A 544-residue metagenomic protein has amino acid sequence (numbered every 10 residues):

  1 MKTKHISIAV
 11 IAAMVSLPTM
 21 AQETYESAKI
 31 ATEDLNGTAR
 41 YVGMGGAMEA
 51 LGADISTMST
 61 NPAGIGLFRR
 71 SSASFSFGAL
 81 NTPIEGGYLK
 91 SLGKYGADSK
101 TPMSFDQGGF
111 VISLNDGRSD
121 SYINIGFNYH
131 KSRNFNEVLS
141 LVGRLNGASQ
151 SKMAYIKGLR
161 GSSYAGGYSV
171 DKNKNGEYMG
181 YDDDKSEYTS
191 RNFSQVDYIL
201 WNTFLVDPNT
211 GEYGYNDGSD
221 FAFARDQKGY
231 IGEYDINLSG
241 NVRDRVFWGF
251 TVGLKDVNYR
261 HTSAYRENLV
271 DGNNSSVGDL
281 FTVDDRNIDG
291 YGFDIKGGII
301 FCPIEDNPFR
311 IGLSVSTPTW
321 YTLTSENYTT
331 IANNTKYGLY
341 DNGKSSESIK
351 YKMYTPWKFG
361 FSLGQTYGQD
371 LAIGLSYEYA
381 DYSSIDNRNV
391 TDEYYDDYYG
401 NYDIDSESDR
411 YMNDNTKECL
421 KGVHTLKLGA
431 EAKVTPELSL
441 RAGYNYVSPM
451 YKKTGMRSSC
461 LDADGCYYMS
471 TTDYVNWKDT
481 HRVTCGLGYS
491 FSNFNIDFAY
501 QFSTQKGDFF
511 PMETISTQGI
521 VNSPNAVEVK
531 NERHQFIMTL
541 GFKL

Functional and structural regions predicted by a protein language model:
M1-S7: Bacterial N-terminal signal peptides that target proteins for export
V10: Glycine/Thr-rich phosphate-binding loops that ligate phosphate moieties of nucleotide and other phosphorylated ligands
S16-P18: N-terminal signal peptide c-region/cleavage motif recognized by signal peptidases
Q22-N36, Y41, S113-L544: Outer-membrane beta-barrel porins/channels
A39, L51-T60, G66-N146, G229-G232: Outer-membrane beta-barrel translocator/receptor signature
